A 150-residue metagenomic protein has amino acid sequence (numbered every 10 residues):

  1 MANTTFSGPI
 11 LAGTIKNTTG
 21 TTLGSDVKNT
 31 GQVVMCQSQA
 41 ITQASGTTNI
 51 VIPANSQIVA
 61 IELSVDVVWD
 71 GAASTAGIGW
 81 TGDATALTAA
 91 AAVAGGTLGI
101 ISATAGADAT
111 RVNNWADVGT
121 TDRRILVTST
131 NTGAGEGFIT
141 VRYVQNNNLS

Functional and structural regions predicted by a protein language model:
A2-S150: Surface-exposed, low-hydrophobicity beta-strand/loop segments enriched in small/polar/acidic residues
